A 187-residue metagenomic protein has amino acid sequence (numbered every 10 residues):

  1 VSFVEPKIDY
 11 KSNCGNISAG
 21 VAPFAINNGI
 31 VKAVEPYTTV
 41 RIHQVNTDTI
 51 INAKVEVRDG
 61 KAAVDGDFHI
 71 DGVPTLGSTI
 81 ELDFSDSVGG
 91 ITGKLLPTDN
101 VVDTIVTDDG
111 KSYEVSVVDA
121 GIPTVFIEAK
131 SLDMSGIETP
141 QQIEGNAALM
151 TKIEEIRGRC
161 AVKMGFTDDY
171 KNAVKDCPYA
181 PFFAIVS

Functional and structural regions predicted by a protein language model:
V1-S187: Active-site proximal loop and beta-alpha junction motif in alpha/beta enzyme cores
